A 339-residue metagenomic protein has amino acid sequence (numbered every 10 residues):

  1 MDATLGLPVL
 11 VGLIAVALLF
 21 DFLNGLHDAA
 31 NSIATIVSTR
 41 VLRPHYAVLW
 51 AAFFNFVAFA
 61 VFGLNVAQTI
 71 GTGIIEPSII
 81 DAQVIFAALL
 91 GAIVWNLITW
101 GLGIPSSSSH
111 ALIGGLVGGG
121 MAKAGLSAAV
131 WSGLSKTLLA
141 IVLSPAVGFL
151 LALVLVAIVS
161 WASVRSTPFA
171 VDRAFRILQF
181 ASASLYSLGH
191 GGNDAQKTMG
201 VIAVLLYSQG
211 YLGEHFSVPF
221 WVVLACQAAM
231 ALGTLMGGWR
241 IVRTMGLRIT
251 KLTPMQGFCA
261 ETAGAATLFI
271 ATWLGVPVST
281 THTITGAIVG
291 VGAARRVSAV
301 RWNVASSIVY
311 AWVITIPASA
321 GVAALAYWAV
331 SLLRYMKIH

Functional and structural regions predicted by a protein language model:
M1-H339: Multi-pass alpha-helical transmembrane bundle typical of ion/small-solute transporters and intramembrane aspartyl
